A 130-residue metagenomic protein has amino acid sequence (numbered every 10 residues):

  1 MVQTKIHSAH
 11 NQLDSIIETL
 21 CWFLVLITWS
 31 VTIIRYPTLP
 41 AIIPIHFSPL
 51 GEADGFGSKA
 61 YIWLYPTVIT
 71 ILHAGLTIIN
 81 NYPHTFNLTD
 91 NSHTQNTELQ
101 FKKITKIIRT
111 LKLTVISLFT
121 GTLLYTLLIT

Functional and structural regions predicted by a protein language model:
M1-N11: Short, Lys/Arg-rich, polar N-terminal cytosolic tail immediately upstream of the first transmembrane signal-anchor
A9-L24, L111: Alpha-helical transmembrane segments and their helix-start/interface "positive-inside/aromatic belt" motifs in integral
L24, T28, V68-L76: Alpha-helical transmembrane segments of multipass membrane proteins
T32-W63: Active-site and channel-lining beta-strand-loop segments that bind or position nucleotide-derived/phosphorylated
I34-T38, H73-D90: Membrane-water interface of transmembrane alpha-helices
E52-L72, I104-R109: Interfacial helix-start motif at the membrane-water boundary
Y82-K106: Cytoplasmic juxtamembrane regions at transmembrane-helix boundaries
T122-T130: Juxtamembrane boundary at the C-terminal end of a transmembrane helix
